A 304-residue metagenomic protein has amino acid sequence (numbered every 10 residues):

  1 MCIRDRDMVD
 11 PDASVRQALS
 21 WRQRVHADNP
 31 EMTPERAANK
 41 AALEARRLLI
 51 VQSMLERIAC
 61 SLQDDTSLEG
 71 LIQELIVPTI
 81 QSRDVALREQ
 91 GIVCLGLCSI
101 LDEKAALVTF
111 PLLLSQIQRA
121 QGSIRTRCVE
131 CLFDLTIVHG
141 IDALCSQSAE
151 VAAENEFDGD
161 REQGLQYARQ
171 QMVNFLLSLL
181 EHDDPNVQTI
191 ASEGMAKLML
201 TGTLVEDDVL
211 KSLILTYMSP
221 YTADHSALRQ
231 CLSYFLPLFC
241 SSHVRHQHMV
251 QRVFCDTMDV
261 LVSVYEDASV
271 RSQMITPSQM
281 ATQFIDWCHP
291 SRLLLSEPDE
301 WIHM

Functional and structural regions predicted by a protein language model:
R4-V77, L87, R161-G164, A168 (+1 more regions): Long internal repeat-built scaffold domains in very large eukaryotic proteins
L55-C128: Secondary-structure-rich domain cores
R57, I100-K104, V108, I137-C145 (+2 more regions): Alpha-solenoid helical repeat scaffolds
I80, S99, L114-I117, T136 (+3 more regions): A conserved position within tetratricopeptide repeats
Q116, R127, F133-G140, Q147 (+2 more regions): Eukaryotic acidic, Ser/Thr-rich intrinsically disordered low-complexity regions
Q116, T126-L132, G159, Q163 (+1 more regions): Eukaryote-skewed repeat-based solenoidal scaffolds used as protein-protein interaction platforms, primarily
Q147-D158, Q171-M172: Gly-rich Lys/Arg/Thr-decorated short loops/hinges at beta-loop-alpha junctions or inter-strand turns that position
